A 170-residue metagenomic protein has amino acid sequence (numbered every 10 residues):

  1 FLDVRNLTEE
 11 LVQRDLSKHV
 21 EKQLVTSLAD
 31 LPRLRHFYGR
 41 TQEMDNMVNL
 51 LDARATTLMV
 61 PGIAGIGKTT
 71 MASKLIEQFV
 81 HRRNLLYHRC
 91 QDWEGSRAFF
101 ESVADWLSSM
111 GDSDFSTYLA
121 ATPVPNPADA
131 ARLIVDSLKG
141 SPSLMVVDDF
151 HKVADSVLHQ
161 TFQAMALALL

Functional and structural regions predicted by a protein language model:
V4-E9, Q13-Q160, M165-A168: Walker A/P-loop phosphate-binding element recognition
